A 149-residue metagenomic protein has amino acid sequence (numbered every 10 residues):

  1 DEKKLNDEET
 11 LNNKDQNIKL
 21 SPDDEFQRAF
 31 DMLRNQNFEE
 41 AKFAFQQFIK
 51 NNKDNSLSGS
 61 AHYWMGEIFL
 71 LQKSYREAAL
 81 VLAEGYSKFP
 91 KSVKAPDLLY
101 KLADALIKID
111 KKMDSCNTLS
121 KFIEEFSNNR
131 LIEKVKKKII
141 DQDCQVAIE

Functional and structural regions predicted by a protein language model:
D1-N35: Acidic, proline-/serine-/threonine-rich low-complexity intrinsically disordered segments
N51-L57, K88-K94, I123-V135: Short solvent-exposed coil/turn linkers within tandem alpha-helical repeat scaffolds
